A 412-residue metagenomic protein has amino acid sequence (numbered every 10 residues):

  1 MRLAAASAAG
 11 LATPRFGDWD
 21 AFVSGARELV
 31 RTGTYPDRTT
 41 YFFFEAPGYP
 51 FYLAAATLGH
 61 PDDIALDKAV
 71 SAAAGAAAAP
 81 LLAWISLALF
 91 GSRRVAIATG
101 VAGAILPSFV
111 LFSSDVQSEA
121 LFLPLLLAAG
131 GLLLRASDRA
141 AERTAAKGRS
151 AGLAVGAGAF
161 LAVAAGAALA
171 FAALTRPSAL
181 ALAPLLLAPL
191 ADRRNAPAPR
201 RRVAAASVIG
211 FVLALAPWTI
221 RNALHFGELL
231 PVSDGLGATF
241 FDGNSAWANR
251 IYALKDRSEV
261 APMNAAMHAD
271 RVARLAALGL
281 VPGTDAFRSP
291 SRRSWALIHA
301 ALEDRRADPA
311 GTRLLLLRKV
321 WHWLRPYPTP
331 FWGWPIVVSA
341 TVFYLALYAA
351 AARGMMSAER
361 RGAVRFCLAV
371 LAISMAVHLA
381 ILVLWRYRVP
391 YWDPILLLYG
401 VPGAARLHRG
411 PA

Functional and structural regions predicted by a protein language model:
M1, T99-P107, L111, G131 (+2 more regions): Short helix- or helix-capping micro-motifs that position conserved polar/aromatic residues at function-defining sites
L11-S24, Y35, T40-A55, P61-A65 (+3 more regions): Extracytoplasmic catalytic/substrate-binding loops of multi-pass membrane glycan-assembly enzymes
A69-F90, A128, L132, A346-R353: Transmembrane-helix motifs of polytopic, lipid-linked glycan transferases
A79-I105, L123-P124, S150, G362-C367: Transmembrane-helix signature of polytopic, membrane-embedded enzymes that assemble or transfer cell-envelope glycans
L81-I85, A102, L121-A140, A164 (+2 more regions): Specific aromatic-rich, kink-prone transmembrane helix
S114-L121: Short acidic/glycine- and proline-prone juxtamembrane loop motifs at membrane-interface regions of multi-pass membrane
A129-A164, L190-R194, E359, L407-A412: Membrane-interface transmembrane helices that cradle and orient dolichyl/undecaprenyl
P231-L317: Membrane-proximal stem/loop segments at transmembrane-domain junctions that anchor or position
